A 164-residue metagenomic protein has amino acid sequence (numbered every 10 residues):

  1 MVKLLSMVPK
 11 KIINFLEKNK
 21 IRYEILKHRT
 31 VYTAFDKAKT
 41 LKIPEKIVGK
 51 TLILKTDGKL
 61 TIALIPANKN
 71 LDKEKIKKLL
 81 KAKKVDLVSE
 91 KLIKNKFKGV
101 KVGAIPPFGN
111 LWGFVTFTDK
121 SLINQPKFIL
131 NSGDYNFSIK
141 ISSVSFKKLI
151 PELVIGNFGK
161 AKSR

Functional and structural regions predicted by a protein language model:
V2-R164: Extended, low-hydrophobicity, polar/charged segments
